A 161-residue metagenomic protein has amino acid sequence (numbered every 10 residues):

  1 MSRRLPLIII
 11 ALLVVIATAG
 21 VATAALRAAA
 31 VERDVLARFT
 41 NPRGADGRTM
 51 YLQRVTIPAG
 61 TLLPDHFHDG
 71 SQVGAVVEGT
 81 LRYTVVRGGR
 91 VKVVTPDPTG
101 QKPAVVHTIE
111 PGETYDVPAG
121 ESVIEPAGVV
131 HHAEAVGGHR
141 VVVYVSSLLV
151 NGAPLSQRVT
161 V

Functional and structural regions predicted by a protein language model:
S2-I8, V14-R54, P64, P98 (+4 more regions): A short, N-terminal "cap"/entry segment at the start of jelly-roll beta-barrel domains of the cupin/DSBH fold
A45-D46, T61-A75, K92-T95, G100: A short beta-loop-beta micro-motif enriched in histidine and acidic residues
G47-L52, P58, H68-S71, E78 (+2 more regions): Extracytoplasmic
V55-A59, L81, V85-G128: Short acidic-glycine-tyrosine-enriched beta hairpin
D65, Y83-T84, E125, H131-G137: Short beta-strand His + acidic residue motifs that chelate non-heme Fe in jelly-roll/DSBH and cupin folds
H68, V85-R87, S156-V159: Short, solvent-exposed loop/turn and secondary-structure capping segments
A75, R82, Y144-S147: Soluble periplasmic/extracytoplasmic beta-strand elements of cell-envelope proteins
G138-P154: A short hydrophobic beta-strand segment most commonly corresponding to one strand of the jelly-roll/cupin
